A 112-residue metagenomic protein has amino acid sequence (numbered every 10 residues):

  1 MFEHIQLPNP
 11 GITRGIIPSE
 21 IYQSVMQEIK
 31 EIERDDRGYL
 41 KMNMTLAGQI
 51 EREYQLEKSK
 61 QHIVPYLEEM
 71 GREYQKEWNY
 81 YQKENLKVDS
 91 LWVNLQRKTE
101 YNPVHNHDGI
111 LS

Functional and structural regions predicted by a protein language model:
M1-Q82, W92, T99-N102: Non-heme Fe(II)/2-oxoglutarate
P8-P10, V88, D108-I110: A general secondary-structure signal for short beta-strands and their flanking turns/coil in non-transmembrane regions
L86-N94: A short glycine-rich, His/Asp/Glu-containing loop-to-beta-strand
N94-S112: Catalytic core of non-heme Fe(II) oxygenases with the double-stranded beta-helix
